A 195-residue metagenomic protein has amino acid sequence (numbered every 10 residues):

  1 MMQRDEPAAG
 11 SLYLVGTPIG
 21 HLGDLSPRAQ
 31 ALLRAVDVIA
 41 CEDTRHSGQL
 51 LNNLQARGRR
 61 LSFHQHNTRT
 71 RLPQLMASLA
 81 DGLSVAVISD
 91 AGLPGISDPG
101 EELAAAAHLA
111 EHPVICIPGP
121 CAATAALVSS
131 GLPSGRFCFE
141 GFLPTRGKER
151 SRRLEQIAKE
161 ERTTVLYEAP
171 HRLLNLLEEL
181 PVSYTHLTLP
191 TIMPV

Functional and structural regions predicted by a protein language model:
M1-Q65: Glycine-rich, flexible N-terminal cofactor/catalytic loop recognition
I19-G20, D90-P94, P170-R172: Short glycine-rich anion-binding loops that position phosphate/pyrophosphate groups of nucleotides and phosphorylated
L33-I39, H112-I115, T163-T164: Short active-site oxyanion
L75-V114, C121: Glycine/small-residue-rich loop that forms an oxyanion/phosphate-binding "nest" at active or ligand-binding sites
E102-E160: Class I SAM-dependent methyltransferase SAM-binding "motif I" and its flanking Rossmann-like core
K159-S183: Conserved anion/nucleotide-ligand pocket segment
T185-T191: Conserved small/polar residues in nucleotide/adenosyl-binding loops
